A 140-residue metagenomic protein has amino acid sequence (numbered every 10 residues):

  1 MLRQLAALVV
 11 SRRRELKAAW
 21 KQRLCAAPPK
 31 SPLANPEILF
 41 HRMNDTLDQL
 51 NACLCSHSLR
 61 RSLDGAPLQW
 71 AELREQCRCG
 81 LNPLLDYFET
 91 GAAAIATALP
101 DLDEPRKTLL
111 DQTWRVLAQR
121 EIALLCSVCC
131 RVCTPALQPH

Functional and structural regions predicted by a protein language model:
M1-P83: N-terminal low-complexity or simple alpha-helical regulatory segments that function as activation/interaction modules
L5, S62-H140: Long, amphipathic alpha-helical coupling/dimerization segments that relay conformational signals between
